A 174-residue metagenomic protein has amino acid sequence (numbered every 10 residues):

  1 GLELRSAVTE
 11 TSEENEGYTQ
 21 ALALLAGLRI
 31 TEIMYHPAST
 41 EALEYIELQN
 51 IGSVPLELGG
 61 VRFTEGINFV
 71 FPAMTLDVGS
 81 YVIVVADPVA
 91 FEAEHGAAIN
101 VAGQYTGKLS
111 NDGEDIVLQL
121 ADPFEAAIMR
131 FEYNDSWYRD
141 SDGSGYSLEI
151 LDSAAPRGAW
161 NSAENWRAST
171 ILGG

Functional and structural regions predicted by a protein language model:
L2-S162, A168-G173: Activation on beta-sandwich/Ig-like modules and their edge loops
